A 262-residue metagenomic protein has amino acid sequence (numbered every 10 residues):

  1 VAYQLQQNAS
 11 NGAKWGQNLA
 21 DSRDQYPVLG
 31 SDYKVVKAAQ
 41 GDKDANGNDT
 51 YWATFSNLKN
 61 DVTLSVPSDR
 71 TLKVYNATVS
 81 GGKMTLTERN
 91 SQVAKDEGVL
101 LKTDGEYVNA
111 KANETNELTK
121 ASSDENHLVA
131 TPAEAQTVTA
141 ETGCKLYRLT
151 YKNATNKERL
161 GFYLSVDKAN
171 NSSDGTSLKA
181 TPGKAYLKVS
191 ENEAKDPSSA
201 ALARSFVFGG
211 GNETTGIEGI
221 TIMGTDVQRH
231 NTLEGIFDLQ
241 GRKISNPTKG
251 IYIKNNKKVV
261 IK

Functional and structural regions predicted by a protein language model:
V1-V35, G81-G82: Predominantly extracellular beta-rich ligand-binding scaffolds that present long acidic/polar faces for carbohydrate
Q25-S31, E97-G98, F237-K243: Short acidic, low-complexity intrinsically disordered linear motifs used for protein-protein interactions
L29, E97-K102, G250-V259: Append "Rare intracellular matches occur via the same short Y/T/C beta-strand/loop motifs
K34-L64, R89-R159, D174-T215: A short, polar beta-strand/turn micro-motif
T63-S80, G235-Q240: Change to "...patches in solvent-exposed regions of secreted, membrane-anchored, or virion-exposed structural
K73-V74, T78-E88, E97-G98, R159-T176: Secreted, cysteine-rich disulfide-bonded mini-domains of extracellular proteins
T87-R89, Y163-D167, S173-S177, T181-P182 (+2 more regions): Short amphipathic beta-strand/extended segments with alternating polar/hydrophobic composition
E213-K262: C-terminal outer-membrane/trafficking sorting elements
